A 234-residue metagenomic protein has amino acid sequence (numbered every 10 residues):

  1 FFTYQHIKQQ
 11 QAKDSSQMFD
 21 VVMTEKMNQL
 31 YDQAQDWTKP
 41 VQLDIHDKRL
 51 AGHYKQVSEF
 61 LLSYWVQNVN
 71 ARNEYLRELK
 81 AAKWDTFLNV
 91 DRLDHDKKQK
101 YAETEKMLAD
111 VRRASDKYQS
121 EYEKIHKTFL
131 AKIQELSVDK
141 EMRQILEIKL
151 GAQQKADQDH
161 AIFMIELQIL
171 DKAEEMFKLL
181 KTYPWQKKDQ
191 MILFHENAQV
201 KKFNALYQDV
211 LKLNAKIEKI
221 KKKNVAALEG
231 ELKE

Functional and structural regions predicted by a protein language model:
F2-T104: Leu/Val/Ala/Ile-rich N-terminal alpha-helices, chiefly Sec-type signal peptides and the beginnings
Q5, Q9-Q11, Q17, Q29 (+15 more regions): Residue-identity detector for glutamine
M18, Q56, F60, E74 (+3 more regions): Exposed alpha-helical structural elements
E25-M27, A131, K222: Generic cytosolic/nucleocytoplasmic N-terminal low-complexity/intrinsically disordered segments
V57-F60, Y64, M107, V111-A114 (+3 more regions): Amphipathic alpha-helix face/heptad-repeat signature
K80-L193: Extended amphipathic alpha-helical interaction segments
Q168, K172-E234: Extracytoplasmic/luminal low-complexity segments enriched in Pro/Gly and acidic/polar residues that act as flexible
